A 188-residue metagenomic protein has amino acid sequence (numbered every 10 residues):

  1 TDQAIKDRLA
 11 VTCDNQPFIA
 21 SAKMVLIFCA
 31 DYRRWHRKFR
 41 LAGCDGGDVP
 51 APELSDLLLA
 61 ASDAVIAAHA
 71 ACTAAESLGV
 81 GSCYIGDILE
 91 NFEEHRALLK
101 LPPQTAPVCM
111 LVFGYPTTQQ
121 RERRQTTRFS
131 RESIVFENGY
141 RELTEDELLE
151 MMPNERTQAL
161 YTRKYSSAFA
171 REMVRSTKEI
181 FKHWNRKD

Functional and structural regions predicted by a protein language model:
T1-D188: Acidic, surface-exposed loops and disordered segments
